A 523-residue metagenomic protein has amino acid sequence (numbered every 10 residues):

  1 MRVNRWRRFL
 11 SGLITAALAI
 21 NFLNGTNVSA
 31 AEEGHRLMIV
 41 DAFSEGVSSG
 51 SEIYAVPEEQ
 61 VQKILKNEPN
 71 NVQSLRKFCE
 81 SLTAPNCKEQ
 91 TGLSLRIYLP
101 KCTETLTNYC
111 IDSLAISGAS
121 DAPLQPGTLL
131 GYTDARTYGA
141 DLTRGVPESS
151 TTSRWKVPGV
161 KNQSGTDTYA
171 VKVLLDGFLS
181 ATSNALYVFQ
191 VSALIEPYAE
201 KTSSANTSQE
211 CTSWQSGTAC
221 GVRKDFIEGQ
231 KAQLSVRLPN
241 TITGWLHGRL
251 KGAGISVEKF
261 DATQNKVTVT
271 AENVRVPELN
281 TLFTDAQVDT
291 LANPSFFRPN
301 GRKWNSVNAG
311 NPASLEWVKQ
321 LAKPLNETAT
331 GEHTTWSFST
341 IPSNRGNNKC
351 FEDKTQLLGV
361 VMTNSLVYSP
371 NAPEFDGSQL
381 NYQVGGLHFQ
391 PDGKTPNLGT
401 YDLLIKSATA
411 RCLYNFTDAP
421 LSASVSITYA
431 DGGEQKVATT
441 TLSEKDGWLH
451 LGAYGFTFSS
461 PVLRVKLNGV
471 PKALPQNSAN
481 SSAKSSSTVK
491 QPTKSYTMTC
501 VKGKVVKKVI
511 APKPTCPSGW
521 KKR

Functional and structural regions predicted by a protein language model:
R2-L13: Bacterial N-terminal signal peptides that target proteins for export
W6-R8, N24, A30-G346: Long, leucine/valine-rich, helix-dominated scaffolding and oligomerization segments
I14-F22: Hydrophobic core
N364-S422: Proteolytic processing hotspots in large secreted/extracellular or virion-associated proteins and select intracellular
E434-G447: Solvent-exposed serine/threonine-rich low-complexity stretches and specific carbohydrate-binding patches
G447-N480: C-terminal beta-strand-rich structural cap/linker in extracellular carbohydrate-active enzymes
Q476-P492: Ser/Thr/Gly/Pro-rich low-complexity, disordered linker/stalk segments of secreted and cell-surface proteins
Y496-K502: A short beta-strand micro-motif
